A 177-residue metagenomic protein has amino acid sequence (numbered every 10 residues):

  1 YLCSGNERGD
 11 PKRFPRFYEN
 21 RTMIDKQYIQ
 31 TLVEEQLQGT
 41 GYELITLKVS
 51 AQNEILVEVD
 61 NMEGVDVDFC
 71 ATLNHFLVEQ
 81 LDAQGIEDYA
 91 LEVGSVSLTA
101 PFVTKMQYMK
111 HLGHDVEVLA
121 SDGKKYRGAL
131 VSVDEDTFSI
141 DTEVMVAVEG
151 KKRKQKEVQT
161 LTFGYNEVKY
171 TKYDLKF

Functional and structural regions predicted by a protein language model:
Y1-E43, L47, V67-T72, F76 (+3 more regions): Charge-rich, low-complexity N-terminal segments
E34-G39, I55-D66, M106-H111: Short N-terminal helix-initiation segments at or just after the protein's N-terminus
Q38, A51, G85-E87, K110-L112 (+1 more regions): Short flexible coil/turn linkers enriched for glycine and charged/polar residues that connect secondary-structure
E43, E87, G164-E167: Short loop/turn motifs at secondary-structure junctions
I45-G64, Y89-F102: Short, charge-patterned binding micro-sites
F76, L81, L112-V116, A120-R127 (+1 more regions): Conserved RNA-binding domains used in RNP assembly and mRNA/RNA metabolism
V78-L112: Helix-adjacent hinge/juxtasegments
